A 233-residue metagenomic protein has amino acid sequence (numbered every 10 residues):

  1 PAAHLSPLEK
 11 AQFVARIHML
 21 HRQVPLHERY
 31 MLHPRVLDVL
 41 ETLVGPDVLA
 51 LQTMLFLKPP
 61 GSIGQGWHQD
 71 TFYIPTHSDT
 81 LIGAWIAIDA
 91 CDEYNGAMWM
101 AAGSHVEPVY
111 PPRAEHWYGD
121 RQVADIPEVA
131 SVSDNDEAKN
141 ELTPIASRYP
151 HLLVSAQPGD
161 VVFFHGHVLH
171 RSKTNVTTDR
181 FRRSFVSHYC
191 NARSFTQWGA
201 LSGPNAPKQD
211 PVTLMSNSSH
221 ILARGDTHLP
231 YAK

Functional and structural regions predicted by a protein language model:
P1, Q69-D70, D136-R148, D179-F181 (+1 more regions): Short, surface-exposed loop/helix-turn segments at secondary-structure junctions that function as lids/hinges flanking
P1-W67, Y73-T76, K208, V212 (+1 more regions): Non-heme Fe(II)-dependent double-stranded beta-helix
A2, R113-Y118, P158-F163, H167-K233: Non-heme Fe(II)/2-oxoglutarate
H18-H21, H68, H105, H165 (+2 more regions): Histidine-centered active-site/metal-ligand motif
L43, H68, P75-E93, S155-P158 (+2 more regions): Short, conserved beta-strand element in jelly-roll/cupin
L55-K58, S62, C91, H105-V106 (+2 more regions): Short, solvent-exposed loop/turn segments at secondary-structure junctions
I63, T76-T80, T177-F181: A generic structural micro-feature
E93-L169: Double-stranded beta-helix
